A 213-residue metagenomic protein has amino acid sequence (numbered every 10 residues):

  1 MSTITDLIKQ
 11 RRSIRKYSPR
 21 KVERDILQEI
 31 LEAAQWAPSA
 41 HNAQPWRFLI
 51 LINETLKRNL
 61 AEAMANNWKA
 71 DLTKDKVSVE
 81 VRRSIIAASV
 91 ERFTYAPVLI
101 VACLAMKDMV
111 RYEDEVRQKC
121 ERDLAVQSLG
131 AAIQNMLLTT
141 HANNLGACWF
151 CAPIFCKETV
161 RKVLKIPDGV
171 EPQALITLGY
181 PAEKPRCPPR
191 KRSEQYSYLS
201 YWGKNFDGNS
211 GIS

Functional and structural regions predicted by a protein language model:
M1-E32: Short acidic N-proximal helix/loop "leader" segments that mark the beginning of a domain or an inter-domain linker
D6-L7, S13-I14, Q173-S213: C-terminal helix-cap and adjacent tail motif
E29, A34, I100, M106 (+1 more regions): Small-aliphatic-rich amphipathic alpha-helix that forms the alpha element of a beta-alpha
Q35-N42: Glycine-rich phosphate/pyrophosphate-binding beta-alpha loops
A43-P45, F93-V98, E171: Short connector loops at helix/strand junctions that flank enzyme active sites, especially segments positioning acidic
I50-L129: Glycine/small-residue-rich phosphate/adenosyl-binding loop
W68-V77, L164-P188: A glycine-rich helix N-cap at a beta->alpha junction
A88-E91, K162-I166: A generic local secondary-structure boundary/capping motif
